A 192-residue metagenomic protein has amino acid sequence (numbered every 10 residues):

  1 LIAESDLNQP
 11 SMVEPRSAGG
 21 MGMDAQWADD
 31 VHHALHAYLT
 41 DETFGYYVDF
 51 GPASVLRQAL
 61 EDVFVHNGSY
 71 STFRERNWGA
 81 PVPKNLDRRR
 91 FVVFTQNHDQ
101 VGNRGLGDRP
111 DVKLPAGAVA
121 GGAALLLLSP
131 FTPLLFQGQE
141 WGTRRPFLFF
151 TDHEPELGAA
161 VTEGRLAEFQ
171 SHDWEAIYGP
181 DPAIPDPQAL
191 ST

Functional and structural regions predicted by a protein language model:
I2-D181, P187-L190: Conserved alpha/beta catalytic core and glycan-binding cleft of carbohydrate-active enzymes
